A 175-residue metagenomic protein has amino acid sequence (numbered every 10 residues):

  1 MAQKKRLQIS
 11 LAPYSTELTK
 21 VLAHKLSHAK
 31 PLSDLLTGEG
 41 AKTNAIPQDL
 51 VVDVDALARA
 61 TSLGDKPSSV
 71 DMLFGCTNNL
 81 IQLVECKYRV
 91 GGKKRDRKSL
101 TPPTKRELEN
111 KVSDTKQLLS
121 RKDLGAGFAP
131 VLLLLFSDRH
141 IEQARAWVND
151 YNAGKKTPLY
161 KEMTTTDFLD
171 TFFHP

Functional and structural regions predicted by a protein language model:
M1-P67: Basic, amphipathic N-terminal segments that precede the first structured/catalytic domain
V54-L63, P67-F74, D96-P103, K116-R121: Short secondary-structure capping micro-motifs at structural edges
M72-F74, N79-G92: Conserved catalytic cores of phosphodiester-cleaving nucleases, focusing on short active-site segments
K93-E142, D150: Catalytic cores of nucleic-acid endonucleases
V131-P175: Short, low-complexity, polybasic intrinsically disordered segments
